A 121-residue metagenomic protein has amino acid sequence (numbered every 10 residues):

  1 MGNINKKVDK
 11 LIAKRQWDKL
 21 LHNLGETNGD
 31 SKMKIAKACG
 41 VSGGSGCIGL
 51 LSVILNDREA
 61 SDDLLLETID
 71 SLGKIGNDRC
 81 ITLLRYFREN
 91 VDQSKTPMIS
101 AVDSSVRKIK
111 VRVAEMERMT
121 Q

Functional and structural regions predicted by a protein language model:
M1-K14, H22-E26, D30-S45, V53-N56 (+3 more regions): Structural detector for internal amphipathic alpha-helices that build alpha-solenoid repeat scaffolds
V113-Q121: Short acidic DE-rich linear segments
